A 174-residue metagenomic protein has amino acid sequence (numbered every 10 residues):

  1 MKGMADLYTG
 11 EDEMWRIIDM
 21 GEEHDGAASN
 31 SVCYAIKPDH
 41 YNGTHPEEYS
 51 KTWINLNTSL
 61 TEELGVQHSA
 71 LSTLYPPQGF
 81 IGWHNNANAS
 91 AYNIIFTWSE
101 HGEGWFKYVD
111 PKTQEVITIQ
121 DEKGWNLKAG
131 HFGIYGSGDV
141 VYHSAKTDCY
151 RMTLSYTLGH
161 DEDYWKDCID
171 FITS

Functional and structural regions predicted by a protein language model:
M1-L64: Non-heme Fe(II)/2-oxoglutarate
Y8-D12, D25, T113-G124, K146-D148: Exposed regions on extracellular, virion, or secretory-pathway luminal proteins
I54, E63, W105-V109, W165-I169: Short, charged, solvent-exposed linker or helix-capping segments at domain edges/interfaces that act as flexible hinges
T58-G65, S99-E103, D161-D163: Secondary-structure boundary elements
V66-D139: Catalytic core of non-heme Fe(II) oxygenases with the double-stranded beta-helix
I81-W83, Y150-L154, L158: Nucleic-acid-interacting cores, centered on viral/eukaryotic replication and modification enzymes
G136-T153: Ligand-binding loop in jelly-roll beta-barrel domains
G159-Y164, C168-S174: Low-complexity intrinsically disordered segments
